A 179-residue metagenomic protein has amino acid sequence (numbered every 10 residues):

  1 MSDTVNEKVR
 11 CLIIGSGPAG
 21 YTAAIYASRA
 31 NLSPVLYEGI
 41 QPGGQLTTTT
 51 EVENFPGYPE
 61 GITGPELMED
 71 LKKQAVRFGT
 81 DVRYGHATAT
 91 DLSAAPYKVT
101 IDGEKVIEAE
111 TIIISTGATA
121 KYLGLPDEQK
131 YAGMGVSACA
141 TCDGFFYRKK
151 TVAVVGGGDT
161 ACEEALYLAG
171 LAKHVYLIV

Functional and structural regions predicted by a protein language model:
S2-T4, T47-V106: N-terminal Rossmann-like dinucleotide/flavin-binding domain of flavoprotein oxidoreductases that bind FAD/FMN
D3-K8, I13-G39, A132, A138-V179: Rossmann-like dinucleotide/flavin-binding elements
L12-I14, V106-T119: Short hydrophobic core segments
L36-T48: N-terminal glycine-rich anion-binding loops that anchor highly charged ligand groups
I112, T116-C139: Glycine-rich beta-alpha-beta "Rossmann" dinucleotide-binding loop(s) and their flanking helix/strand
